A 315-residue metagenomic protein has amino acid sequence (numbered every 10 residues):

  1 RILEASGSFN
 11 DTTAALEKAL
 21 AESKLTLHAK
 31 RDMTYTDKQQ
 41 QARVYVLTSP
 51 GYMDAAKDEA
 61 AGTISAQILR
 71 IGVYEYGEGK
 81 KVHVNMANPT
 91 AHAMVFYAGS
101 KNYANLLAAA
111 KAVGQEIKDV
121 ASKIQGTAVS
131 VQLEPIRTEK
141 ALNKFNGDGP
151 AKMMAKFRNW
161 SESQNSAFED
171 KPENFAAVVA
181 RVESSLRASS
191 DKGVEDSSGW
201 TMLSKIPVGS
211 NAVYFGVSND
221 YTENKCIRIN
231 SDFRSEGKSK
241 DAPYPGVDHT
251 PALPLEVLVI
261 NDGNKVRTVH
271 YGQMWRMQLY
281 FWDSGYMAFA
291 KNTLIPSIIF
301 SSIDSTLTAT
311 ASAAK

Functional and structural regions predicted by a protein language model:
R1-D37, F96-A98, N102, S122-N219: Terminal, regulation- and interaction-focused segments at domain boundaries
L3, Q41-T48, A56-S65, P207-N219: Compact, glycine-rich, soluble single-domain proteins
S23, R43, Q67-L69, K80-V82 (+1 more regions): Envelope-exposed proteins and targeting segments
M33-Y35, G51-Y52, T90-H92, Q273-M277: Solvent-exposed loop/turn segments at secondary-structure junctions within structured extracellular/periplasmic domains
D37-Q39, T63-A66, H249-T250: Extracellular/periplasmic catalytic domains that process cell-envelope and extracellular macromolecules
A61-Y103: Acidic/His-rich structured neighborhood in mature extracellular/periplasmic domains
H92-I136, K140, W282-K315: C-terminal partner/receptor-binding element of secreted or periplasmic proteins
D196-K315: A cross-kingdom marker for long, charged
